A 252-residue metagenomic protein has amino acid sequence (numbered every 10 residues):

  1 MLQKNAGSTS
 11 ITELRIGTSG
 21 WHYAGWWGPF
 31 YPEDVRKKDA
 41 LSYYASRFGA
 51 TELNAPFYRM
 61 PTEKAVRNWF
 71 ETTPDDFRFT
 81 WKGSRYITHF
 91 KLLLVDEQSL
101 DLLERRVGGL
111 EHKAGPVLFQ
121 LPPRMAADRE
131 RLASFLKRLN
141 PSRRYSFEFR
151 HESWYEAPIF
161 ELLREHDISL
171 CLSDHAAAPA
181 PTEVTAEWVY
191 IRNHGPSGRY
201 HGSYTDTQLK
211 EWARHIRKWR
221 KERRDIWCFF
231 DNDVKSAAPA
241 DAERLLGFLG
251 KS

Functional and structural regions predicted by a protein language model:
M1-S252: Residues lining hydrophobic/aromatic ligand-binding pockets adjacent to catalytic sites
